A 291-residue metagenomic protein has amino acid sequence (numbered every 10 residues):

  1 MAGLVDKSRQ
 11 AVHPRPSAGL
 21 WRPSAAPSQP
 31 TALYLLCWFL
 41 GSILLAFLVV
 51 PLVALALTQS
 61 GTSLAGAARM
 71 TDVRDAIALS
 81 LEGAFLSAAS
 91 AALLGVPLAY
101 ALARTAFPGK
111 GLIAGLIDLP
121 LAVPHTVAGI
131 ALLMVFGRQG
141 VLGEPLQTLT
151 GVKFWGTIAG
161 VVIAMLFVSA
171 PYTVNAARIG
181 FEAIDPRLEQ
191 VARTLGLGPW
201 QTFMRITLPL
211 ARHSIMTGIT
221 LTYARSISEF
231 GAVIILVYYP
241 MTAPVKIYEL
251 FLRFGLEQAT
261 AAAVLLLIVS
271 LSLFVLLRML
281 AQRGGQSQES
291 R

Functional and structural regions predicted by a protein language model:
A2-P30: Short, Lys/Arg-rich, polar N-terminal cytosolic tail immediately upstream of the first transmembrane signal-anchor
S28-T62, T71-E182, I206, L210-S226 (+4 more regions): Membrane-water interface segments at the C-terminal ends of transmembrane alpha-helices in multi-pass inner-membrane
P108, L197-P199: Short coil/turn motifs that cap or connect alpha-helices
L188, L280-R291: Short cytosolic juxtamembrane segments of multi-pass membrane proteins
A192: The alpha-helix within a helix-turn-helix
L195-L197, P209: Glycine/proline-centered hinge or cleavage motifs at structural transition points of membrane proteins
M241-T242: Extracytoplasmic catalytic/substrate-binding loops of multi-pass membrane glycan-assembly enzymes
